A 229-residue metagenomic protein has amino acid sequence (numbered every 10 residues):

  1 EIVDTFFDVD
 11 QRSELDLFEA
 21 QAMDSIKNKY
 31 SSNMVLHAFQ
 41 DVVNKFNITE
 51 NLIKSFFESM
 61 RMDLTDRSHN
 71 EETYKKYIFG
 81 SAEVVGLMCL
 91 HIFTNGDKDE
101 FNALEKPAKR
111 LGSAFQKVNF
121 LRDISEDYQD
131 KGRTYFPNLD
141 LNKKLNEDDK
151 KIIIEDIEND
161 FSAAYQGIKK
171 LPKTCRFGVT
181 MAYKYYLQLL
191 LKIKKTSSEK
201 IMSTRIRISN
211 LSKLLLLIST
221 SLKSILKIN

Functional and structural regions predicted by a protein language model:
E1-F115, L121, S125-N229: Catalytic cores of Mg2+-dependent Asp-rich isoprenoid enzymes
